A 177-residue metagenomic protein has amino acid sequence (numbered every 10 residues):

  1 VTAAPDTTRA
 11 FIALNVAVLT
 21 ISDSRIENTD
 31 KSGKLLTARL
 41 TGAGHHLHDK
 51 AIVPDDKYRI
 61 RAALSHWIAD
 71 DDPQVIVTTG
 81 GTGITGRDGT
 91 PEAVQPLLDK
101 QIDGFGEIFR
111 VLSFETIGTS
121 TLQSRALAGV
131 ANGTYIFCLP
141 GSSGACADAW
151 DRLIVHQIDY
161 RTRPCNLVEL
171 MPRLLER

Functional and structural regions predicted by a protein language model:
V1-R177: Non-catalytic beta/alpha edge segments that cap or flank active sites
